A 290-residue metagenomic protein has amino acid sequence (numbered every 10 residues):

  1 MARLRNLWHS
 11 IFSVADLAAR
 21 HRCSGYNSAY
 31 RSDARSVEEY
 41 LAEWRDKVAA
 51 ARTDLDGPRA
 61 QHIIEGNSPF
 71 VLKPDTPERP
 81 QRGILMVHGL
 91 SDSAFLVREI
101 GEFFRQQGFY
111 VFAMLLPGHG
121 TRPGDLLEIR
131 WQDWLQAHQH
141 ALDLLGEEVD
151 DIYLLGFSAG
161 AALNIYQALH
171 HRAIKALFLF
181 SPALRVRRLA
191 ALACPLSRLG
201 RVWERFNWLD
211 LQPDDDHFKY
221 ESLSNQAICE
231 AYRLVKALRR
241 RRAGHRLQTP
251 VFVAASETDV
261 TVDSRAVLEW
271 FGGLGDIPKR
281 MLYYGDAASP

Functional and structural regions predicted by a protein language model:
M1-G66, K73-D75: N-terminal targeting or regulatory segments adjacent to alpha/beta-hydrolase or S9 domains
H62-H119: Short, surface-exposed "cap/lid" segments of acyl-processing enzymes
V71-E78, K219-S289: Serine-hydrolase catalytic core
T121-E148, Y153: Catalytic nucleophile-loop/oxyanion-hole region of alpha/beta-hydrolase and closely related hydrolase-like folds
L155-N164: Gly/Ala-rich beta-loop-alpha elbow adjacent to hydrolase catalytic centers
F178-L189, D286: Active-site nucleophile loop of the alpha/beta-hydrolase fold
L184-P213: A catalytic-pocket lid/entrance helix-loop region that shapes and gates access to the active site across common
